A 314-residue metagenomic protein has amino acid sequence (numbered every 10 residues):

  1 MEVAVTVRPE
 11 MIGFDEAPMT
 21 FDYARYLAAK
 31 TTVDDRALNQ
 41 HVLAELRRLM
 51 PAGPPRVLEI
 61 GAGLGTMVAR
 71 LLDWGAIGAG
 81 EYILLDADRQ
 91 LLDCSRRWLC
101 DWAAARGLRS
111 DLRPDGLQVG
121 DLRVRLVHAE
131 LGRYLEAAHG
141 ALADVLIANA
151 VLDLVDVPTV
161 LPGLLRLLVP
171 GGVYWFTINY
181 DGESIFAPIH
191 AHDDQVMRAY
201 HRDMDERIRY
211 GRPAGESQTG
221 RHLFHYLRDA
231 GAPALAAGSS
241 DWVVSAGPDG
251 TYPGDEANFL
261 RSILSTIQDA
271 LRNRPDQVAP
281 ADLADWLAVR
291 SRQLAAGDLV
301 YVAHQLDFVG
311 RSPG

Functional and structural regions predicted by a protein language model:
I12-P54, L64: Class I SAM-dependent methyltransferase Rossmann-like catalytic core, especially the SAM/SAH-binding loop
E59: Class I SAM-dependent methyltransferase core
G65-A69: Glycine-rich SAM-binding Motif I of class I
L71-Y134: Class I SAM-dependent methyltransferase SAM/SAH-binding core
A143-P158: A short SAM/SAH-binding and catalytic strip from SAM-dependent methyltransferases
L154-L167, I178: A short, conserved alpha-helix within the catalytic core of class I
V173-G247: Conserved catalytic/acceptor-binding region of the Class I
A237-L294: C-terminal helical/coil "lid" or tail adjacent to the Rossmann-like core of SAM-dependent
